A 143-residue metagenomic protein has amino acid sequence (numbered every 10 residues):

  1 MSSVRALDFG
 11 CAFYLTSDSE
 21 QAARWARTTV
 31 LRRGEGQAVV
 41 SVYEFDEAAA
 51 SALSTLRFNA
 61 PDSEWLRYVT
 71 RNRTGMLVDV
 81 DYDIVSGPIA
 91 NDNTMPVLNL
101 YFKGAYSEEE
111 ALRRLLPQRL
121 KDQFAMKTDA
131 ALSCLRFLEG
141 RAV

Functional and structural regions predicted by a protein language model:
S3, L7-C11, A23-R24, T28-V143: Conserved NAD+-utilizing ADP-ribose enzyme module
